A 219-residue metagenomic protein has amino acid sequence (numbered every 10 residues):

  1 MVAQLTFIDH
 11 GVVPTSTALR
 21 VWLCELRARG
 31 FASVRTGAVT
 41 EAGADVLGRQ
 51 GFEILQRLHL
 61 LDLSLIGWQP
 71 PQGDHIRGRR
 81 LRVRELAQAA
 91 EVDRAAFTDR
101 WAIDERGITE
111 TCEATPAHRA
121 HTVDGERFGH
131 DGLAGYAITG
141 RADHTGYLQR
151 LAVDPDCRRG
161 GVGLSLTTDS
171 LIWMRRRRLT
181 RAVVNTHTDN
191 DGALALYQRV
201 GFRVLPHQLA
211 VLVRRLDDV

Functional and structural regions predicted by a protein language model:
M1-L26, A134-Q149, D154: Conserved donor-binding loop and adjoining core beta-sheet/short helix segment in diverse acyl/aminoacyl transferases
I8-H75, A210-R214: Acyl-donor-binding surface of acyltransferase catalytic domains
V12-E25, V153, R159-I172, R176 (+1 more regions): Conserved acetyl-CoA-binding loop-helix of GNAT-fold acetyltransferases
V34-G37, L148, A182-T186: Conserved hydrophobic beta-strand within the GNAT/NAT acetyltransferase core sheet that lines the active-site cleft
T40-Q56, G160, L164, R176 (+1 more regions): Conserved active-site alpha-helix within GNAT-family acetyltransferase domains
R77-E91: A short beta-loop-alpha structural element at the N-terminal edge of CoA-dependent acyl/N-acetyltransferase catalytic
E91-D104: Helix-loop element at the rim of GNAT/NAT acetyltransferase active sites that forms part of the acceptor-substrate
E105-A152: A conserved beta-strand-loop-helix scaffold within acyl/acetyltransferase catalytic domains
